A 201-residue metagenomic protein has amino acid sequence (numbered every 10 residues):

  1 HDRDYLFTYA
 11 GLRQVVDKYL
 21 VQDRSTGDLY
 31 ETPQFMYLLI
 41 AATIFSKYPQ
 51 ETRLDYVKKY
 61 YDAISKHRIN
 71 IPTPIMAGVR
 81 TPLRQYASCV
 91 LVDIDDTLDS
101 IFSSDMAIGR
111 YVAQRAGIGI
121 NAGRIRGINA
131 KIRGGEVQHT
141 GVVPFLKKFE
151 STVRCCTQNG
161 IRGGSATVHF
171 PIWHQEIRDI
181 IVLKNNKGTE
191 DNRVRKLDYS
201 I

Functional and structural regions predicted by a protein language model:
H1-I201: Extended catalytic cores of very large enzyme megasubunits
